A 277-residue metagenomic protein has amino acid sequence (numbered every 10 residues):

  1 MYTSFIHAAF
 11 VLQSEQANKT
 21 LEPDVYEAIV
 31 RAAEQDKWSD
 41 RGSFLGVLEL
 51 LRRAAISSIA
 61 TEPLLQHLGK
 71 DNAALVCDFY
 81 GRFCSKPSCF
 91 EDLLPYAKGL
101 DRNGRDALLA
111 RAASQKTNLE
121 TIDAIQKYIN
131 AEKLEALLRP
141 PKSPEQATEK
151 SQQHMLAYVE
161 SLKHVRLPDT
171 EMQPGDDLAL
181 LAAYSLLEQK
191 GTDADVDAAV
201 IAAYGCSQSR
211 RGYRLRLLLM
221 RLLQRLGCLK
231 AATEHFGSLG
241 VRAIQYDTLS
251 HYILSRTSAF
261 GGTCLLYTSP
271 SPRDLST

Functional and structural regions predicted by a protein language model:
M1-Q115: Non-catalytic protein-protein interaction scaffold segments in large eukaryotic complex-forming proteins
Y2-V11, G42-E49, R53, S57 (+3 more regions): Amphipathic alpha-helical repeat scaffolds of TPR domains
L21-E22, L100-R111, P144-L162, G191-D197 (+1 more regions): Helix-turn-helix repeat elements of alpha-solenoid scaffolds
A32-K37, R166-E171, A203-S209, G237-Q245: Solenoid-like repeat scaffolds
T148-Y204: Long, K/E/R/D-enriched contiguous segments that form extended
Y267-D274: Conserved small/polar residues in nucleotide/adenosyl-binding loops
